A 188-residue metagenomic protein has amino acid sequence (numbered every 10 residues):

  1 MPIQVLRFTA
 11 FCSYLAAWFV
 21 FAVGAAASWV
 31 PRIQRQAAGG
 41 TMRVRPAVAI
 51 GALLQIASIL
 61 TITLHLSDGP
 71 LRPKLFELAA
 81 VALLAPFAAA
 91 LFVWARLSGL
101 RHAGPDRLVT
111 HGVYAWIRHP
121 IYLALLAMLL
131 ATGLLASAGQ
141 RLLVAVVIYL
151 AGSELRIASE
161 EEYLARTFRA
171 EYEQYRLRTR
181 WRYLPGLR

Functional and structural regions predicted by a protein language model:
M1-T110, M128-R188: Membrane-anchoring alpha-helices and their flanking helix-loop junctions
V113-A127: Membrane-interface loop-to-helix entry segments
